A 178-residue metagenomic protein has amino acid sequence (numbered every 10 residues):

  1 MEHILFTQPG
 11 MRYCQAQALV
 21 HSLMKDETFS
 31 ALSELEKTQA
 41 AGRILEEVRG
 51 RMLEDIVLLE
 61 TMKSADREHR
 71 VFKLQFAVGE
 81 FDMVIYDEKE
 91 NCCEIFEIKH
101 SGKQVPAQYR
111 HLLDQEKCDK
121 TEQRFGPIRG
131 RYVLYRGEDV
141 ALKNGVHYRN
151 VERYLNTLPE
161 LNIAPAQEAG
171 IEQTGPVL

Functional and structural regions predicted by a protein language model:
M1-F81, I85-D87: Accessory nucleic acid-recognition modules appended to NTPase machines
R12, N91, K103, D139-V140: Surface-exposed, flexible loop/turn segments at secondary-structure boundaries
Q15-L19, E97, A107-Q108, K143-G145 (+1 more regions): Short conserved micro-motifs at the rims of enzyme active sites and ligand-binding pockets
S22-L23, L112-Q115: Glycine-rich, phosphate-binding/catalytic loops in enzymes
V57, T61, F81-P106, L112 (+1 more regions): Conserved catalytic cores of phosphodiester-cleaving nucleases, focusing on short active-site segments
D66, D114-P127: Arginine/glycine-rich "motif VI" loop of SF2 helicases in the C-terminal RecA-like domain
P127-Y135: Short, hydrophobic beta-strand segments that form beta-sheet elements in well-ordered domains
L134-L178: Domain-level recognition of nuclease-like catalytic cores that cleave nucleotide substrates
